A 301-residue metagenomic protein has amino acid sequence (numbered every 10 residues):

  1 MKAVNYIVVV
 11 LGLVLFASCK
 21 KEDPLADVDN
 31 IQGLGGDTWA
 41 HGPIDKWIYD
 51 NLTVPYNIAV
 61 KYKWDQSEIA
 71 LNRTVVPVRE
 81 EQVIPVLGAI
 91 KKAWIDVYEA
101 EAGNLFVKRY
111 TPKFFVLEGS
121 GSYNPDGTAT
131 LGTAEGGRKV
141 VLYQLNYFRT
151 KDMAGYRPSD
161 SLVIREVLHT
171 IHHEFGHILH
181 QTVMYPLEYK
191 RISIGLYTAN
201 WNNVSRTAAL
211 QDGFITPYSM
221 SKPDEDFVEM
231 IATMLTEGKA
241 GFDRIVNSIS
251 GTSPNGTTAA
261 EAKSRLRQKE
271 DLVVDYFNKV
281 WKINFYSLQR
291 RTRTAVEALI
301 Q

Functional and structural regions predicted by a protein language model:
K2-V9: Sec-dependent signal peptide recognition, specifically the positively charged N-region followed immediately by
V14-S18: C-terminal motif of bacterial Sec signal peptides marking the signal peptidase cleavage site
K20-E101, N255, A259, R265-Q301: Acidic/polar, low-complexity intrinsically disordered N-terminal segments immediately downstream of a Sec signal
P24, I84-L145: Auxiliary, metal-adjacent structural segments of Zn-dependent hydrolase domains
N72-E80, D152-L162, E166, G213-S221: Second-shell loop/turn segments in exported
Y98-E118, T182-V183, G241-S250, N284-R291: Surface-exposed patches in mature extracellular/periplasmic domains of secreted proteins
R157-P186, V228: Active-site recognition of the HExxH zinc-binding catalytic motif
L196-Q301: Metalloprotease/metallohydrolase-associated module, dominated by Zn2+-dependent proteases
